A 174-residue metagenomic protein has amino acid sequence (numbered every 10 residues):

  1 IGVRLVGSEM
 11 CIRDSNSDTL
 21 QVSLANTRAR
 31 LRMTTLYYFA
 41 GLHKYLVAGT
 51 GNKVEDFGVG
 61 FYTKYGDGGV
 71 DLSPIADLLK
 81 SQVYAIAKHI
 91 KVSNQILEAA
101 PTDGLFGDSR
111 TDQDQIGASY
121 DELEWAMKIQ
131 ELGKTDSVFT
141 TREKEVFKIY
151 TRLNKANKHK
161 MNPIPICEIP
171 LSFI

Functional and structural regions predicted by a protein language model:
I1-I12: Single conserved hydrophobic/aromatic residue that forms the stacking wall/gate of nucleotide- or nucleobase-binding
R4, G41, K88: Anion (oxyanion) recognition and catalysis
R13-D18, R28-L31: Divalent-metal (Mg2+/Mn2+/Ca2+)-assisted nucleotide/phosphate chemistry catalytic cores
S15-S23, T140-T141: Short glycine/proline- and acidic residue-enriched helix-loop micro-motifs that form flexible lids or anion-recognition
T19-T27, L46-S119: Catalytic subdomain that performs nucleotidyl-dependent activation
F39-Y45: Glycine-rich phosphate-binding loop signature in dinucleotide/nucleotide-binding domains
D108-I174: Peripheral terminal appendages
